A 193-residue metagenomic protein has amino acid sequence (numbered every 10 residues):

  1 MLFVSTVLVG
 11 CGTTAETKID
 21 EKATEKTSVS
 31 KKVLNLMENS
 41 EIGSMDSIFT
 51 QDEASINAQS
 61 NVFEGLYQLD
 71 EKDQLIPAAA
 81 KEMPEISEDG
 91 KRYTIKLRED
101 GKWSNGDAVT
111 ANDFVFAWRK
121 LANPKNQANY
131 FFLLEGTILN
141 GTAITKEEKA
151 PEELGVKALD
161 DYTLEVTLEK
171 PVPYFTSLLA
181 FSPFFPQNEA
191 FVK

Functional and structural regions predicted by a protein language model:
V7-G10: C-terminal motif of bacterial Sec signal peptides marking the signal peptidase cleavage site
G12-A15: Bacterial signal peptide processing site
A23-N35, D107: Immediate post-signal peptide segment of exported/extracytoplasmic ligand-binding proteins
V29-K31, S40, N61, A78-A80 (+4 more regions): Extracytoplasmic
M37-E88: N-terminal lobe/hinge region of extracytoplasmic solute-binding protein
G43, S60, E64, K81 (+4 more regions): Solvent-exposed, polar/charged alpha-helical surfaces in well-ordered, non-transmembrane soluble domains, broadly
E82-Y130: Aromatic- and charge-enriched surface segment that lines or borders ligand/interaction sites
N129-E189: Surface-exposed binding/hinge segments that line and control ligand-binding clefts or catalytic entry sites
